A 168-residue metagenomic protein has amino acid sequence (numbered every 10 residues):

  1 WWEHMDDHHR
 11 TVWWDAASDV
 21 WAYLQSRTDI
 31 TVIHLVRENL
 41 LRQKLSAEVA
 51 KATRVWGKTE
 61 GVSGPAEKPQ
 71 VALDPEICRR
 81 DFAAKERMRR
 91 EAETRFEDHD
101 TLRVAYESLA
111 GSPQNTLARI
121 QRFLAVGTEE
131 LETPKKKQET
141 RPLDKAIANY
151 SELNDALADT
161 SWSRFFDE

Functional and structural regions predicted by a protein language model:
W1-T94, R103, Q114-E129: PAPS-dependent sulfotransferase catalytic domain
R37-E38, Y106, T140, Y150: Generic secondary-structure boundary/loop-capping signal
V62-C78, T128-E168: PAPS-dependent sulfotransferase catalytic core
A83-R87, E107, S151, F166: Compositionally biased, intrinsically disordered low-complexity regions enriched in proline and serine
F96, Y106, F123, F165-F166: Aromatic side chains
S108-S112: Acidic-and-aromatic substrate-binding clefts and catalytic sites of carbohydrate-active enzymes
